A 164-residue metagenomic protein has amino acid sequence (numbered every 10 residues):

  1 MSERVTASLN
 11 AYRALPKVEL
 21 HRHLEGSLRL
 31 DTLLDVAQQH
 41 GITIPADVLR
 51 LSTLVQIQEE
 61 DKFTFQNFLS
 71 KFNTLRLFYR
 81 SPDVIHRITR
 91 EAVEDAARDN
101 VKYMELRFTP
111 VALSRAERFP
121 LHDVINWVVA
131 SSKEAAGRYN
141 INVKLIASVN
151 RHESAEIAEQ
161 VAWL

Functional and structural regions predicted by a protein language model:
S2-L164: Metal-cofactor-binding active-site regions of metalloenzymes
